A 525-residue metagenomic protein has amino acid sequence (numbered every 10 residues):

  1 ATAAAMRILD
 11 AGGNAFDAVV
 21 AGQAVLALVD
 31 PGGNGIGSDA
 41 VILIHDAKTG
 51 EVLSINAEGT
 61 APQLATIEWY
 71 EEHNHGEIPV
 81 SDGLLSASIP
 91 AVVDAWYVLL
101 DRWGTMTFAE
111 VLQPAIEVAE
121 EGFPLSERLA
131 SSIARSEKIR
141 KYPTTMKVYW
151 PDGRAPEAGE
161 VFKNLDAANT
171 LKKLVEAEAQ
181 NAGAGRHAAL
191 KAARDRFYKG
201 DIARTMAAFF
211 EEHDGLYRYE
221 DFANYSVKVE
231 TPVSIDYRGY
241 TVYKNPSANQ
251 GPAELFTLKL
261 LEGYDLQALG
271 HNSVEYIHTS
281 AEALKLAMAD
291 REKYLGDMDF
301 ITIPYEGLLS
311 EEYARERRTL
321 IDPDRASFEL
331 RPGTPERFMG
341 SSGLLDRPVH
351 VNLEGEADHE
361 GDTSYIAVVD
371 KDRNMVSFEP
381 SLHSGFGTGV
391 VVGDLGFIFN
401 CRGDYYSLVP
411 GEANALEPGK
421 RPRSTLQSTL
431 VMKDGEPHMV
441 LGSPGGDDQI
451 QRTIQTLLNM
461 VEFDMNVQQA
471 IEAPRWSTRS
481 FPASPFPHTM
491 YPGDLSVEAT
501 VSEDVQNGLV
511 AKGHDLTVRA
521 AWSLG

Functional and structural regions predicted by a protein language model:
A1-A3, R7, A15-A192, F197-N249 (+3 more regions): Noncatalytic scaffold domains of N-terminal-nucleophile
L28-H45, T49-L53, H213-R218, V369 (+3 more regions): Active-site rim segments in enzyme catalytic domains, especially the processed small/beta chain of N-terminal
A203, G215, G263-S381, D394-L395 (+1 more regions): Internal maturation/activation junctions in enzymes
V229, E360-T363, S424-L426: Short, small/polar residue-rich loop motifs at catalytic or cofactor-binding pockets
Y243-G251, T363-A367, E379-V391, S443-I450: Glycine-rich phosphate/pyrophosphate-binding beta-alpha loops
G251-Q267, V431-M439, G446-I471: M16/insulysin-pitrilysin zinc metalloprotease superfamily fold
D372, K420, T453, E462-A521: Extended C-terminal subregions enriched in glycine
